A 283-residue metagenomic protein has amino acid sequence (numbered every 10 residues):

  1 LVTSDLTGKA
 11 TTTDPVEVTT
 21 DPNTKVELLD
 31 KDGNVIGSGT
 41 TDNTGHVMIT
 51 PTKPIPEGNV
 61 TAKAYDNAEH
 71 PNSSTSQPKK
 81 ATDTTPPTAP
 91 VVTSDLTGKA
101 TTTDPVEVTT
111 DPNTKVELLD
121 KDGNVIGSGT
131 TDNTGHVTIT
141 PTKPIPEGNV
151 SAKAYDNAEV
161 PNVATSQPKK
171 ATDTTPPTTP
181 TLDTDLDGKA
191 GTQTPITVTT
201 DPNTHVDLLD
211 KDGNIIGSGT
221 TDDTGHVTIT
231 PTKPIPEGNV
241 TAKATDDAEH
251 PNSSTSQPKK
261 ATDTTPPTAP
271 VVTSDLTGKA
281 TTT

Functional and structural regions predicted by a protein language model:
L1-T181, D187-T283: Thr-biased low-complexity repeat/linker tracts and other Thr-enriched repetitive architectures
